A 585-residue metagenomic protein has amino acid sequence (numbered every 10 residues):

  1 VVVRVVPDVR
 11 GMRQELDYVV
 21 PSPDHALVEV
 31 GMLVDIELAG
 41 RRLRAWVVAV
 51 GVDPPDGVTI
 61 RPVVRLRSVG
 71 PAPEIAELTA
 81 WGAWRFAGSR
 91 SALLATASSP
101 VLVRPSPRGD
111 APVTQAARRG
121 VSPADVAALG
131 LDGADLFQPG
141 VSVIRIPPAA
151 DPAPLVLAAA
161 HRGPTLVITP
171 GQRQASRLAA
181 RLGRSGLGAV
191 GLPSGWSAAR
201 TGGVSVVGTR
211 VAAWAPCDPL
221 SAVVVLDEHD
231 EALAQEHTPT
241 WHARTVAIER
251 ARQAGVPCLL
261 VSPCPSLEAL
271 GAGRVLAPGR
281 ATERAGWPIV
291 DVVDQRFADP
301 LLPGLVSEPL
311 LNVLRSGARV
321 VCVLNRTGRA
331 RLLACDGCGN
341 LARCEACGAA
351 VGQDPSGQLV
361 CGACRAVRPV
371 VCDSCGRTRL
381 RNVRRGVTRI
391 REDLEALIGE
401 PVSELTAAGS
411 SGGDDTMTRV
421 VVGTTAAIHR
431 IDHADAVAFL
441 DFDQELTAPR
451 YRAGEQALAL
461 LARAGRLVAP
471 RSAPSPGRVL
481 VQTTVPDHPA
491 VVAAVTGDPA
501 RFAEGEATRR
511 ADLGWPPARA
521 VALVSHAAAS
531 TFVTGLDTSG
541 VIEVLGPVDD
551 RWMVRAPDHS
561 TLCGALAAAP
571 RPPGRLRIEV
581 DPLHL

Functional and structural regions predicted by a protein language model:
V1-P288, R315, A436-F439, T447 (+3 more regions): Accessory, non-ATPase domains that flank or precede helicase/AAA+ motor cores in DNA-metabolism machines
V9, L102, S106-V113, S122-A124 (+6 more regions): Accessory helical-bundle/CTD segments and flexible terminal tails appended to RecA-like ATPase motors
R13, H25-V28, R44, A72-A76 (+11 more regions): Amphipathic alpha-helical transducer elements in NTP-driven molecular machines
S185-G195, E345-A346, D354, G399-A408 (+1 more regions): Conserved RecA-like helicase motor-core motifs
W196-C217, T406, G413-R430: Conserved two-lobed SF2 helicase motor
D230-W241, R296-D299, R379-V383, E445-E455: Flexible beta-alpha connector loops of hexameric P-loop NTPases
V246-E268, Q456-A493: Conserved segment of the helicase C-terminal RecA-like domain
V306, N312-E395: Cys/His-rich short segments
